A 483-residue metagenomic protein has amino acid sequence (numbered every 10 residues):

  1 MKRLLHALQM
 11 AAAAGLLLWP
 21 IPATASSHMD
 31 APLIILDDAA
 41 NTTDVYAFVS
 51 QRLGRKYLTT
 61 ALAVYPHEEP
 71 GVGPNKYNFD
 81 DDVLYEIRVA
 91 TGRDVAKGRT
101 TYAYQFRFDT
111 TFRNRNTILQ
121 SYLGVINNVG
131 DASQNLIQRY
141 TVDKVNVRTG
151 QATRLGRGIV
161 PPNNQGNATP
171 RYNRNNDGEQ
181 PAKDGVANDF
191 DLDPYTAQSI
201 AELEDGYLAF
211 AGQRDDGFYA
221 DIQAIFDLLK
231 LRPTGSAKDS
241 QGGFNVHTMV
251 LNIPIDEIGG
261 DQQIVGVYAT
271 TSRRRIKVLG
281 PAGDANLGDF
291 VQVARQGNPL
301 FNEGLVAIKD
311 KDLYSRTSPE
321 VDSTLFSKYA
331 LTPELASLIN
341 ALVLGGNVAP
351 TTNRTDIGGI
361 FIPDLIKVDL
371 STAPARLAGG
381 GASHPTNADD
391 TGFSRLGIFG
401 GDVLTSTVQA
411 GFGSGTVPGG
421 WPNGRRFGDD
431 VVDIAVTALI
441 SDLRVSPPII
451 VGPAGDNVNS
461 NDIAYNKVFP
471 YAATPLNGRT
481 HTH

Functional and structural regions predicted by a protein language model:
M1-A11: Bacterial N-terminal signal peptides that target proteins for export
L16-L17: Hydrophobic alpha-helical transmembrane segments of integral membrane proteins, especially lipid-exposed positions
P20-P22: N-terminal signal peptide c-region/cleavage motif recognized by signal peptidases
T24-H483: Surface-exposed extracytoplasmic segments
